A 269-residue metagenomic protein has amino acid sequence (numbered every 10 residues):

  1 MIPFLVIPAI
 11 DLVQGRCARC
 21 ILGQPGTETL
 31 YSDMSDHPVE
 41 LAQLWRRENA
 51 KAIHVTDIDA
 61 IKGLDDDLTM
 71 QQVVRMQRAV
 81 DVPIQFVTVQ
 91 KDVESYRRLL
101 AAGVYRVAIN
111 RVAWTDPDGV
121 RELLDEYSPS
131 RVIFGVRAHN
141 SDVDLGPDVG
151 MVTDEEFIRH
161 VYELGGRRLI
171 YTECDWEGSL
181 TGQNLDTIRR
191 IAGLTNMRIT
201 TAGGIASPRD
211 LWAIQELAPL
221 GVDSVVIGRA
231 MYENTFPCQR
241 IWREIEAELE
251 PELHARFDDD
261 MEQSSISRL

Functional and structural regions predicted by a protein language model:
L5-A9, A52, D81-Q85, Y105-A108 (+5 more regions): Structural preference for beta-strand elements that scaffold enzyme active sites
D11, W45, I53, L99 (+5 more regions): Conserved, mostly hydrophobic/aromatic
V13-E28, R97-E177: Conserved anion-binding
Q24-Q43: Short catalytic helix/loop segments, enriched in acidic residues and glycine and frequently bearing histidine
A50-Q71, R111, Y171-L180: Glycine-rich, proline-tolerant flexible connector loops at the mouths of alpha/beta enzymes
G63-F86, R121-R137, L180-P208: Alpha-helix-loop-beta-strand connector modules within alpha/beta enzyme cores
A79-R106, D186-D223, F236, R240-I241: Catalytic cores of alpha/beta
G119-Y127, Q215-L269: C-terminal helical cap(s) of enzyme catalytic domains, especially alpha/beta-barrels
